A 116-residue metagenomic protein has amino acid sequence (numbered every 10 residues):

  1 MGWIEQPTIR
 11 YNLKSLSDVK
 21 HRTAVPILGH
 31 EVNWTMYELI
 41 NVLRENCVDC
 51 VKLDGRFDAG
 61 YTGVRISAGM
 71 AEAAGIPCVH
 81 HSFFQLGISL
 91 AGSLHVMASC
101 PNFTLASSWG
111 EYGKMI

Functional and structural regions predicted by a protein language model:
I9-I116: Shared catalytic-loop signature of beta/alpha-barrel
